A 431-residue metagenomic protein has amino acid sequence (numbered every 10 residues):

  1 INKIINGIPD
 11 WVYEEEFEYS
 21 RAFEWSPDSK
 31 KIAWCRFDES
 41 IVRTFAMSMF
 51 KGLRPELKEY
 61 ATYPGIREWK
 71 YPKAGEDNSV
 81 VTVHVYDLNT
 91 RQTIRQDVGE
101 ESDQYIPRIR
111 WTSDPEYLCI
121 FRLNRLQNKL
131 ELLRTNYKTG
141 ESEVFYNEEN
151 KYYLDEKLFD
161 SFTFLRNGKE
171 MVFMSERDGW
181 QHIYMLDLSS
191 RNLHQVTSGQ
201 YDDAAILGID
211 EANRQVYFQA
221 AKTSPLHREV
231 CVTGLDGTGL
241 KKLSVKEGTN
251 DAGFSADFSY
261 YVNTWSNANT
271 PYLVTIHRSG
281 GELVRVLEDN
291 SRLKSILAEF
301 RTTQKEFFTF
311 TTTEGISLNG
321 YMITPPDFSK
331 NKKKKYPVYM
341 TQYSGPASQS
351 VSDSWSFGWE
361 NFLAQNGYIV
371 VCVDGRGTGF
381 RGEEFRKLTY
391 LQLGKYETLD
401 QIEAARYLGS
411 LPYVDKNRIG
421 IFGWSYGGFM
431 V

Functional and structural regions predicted by a protein language model:
I1-F23, K31-R95, G280-S295, S350-W359: Predominantly five- to eight-bladed beta-propeller fold
I1-N2, I94-D97, S142-E149, H194-S198 (+2 more regions): Beta-propeller fold detector
N2-Y19, E101-I106, K151-F159, Q200-I206 (+2 more regions): Short glycine-/Asp-/Thr-/Trp-enriched loop segments that recur within the blades of beta-propeller repeat domains
Y19-R21, S79, Y105-P107, N128 (+6 more regions): Beta-rich catalytic cores
R21-E24, A33-E39, K73-D77, R110-S113 (+9 more regions): Beta-strand C-termini and the immediately following turn/loop, strongest in propeller blades
T82-H84, E131-L133, H182-Y184, E229-C231 (+1 more regions): A short loop-to-beta-strand structural motif that recurs across blades of beta-propeller domains
D87-R91, Y137-G140, D187-R191, G234-T238 (+1 more regions): Short loop/turn segments that connect beta-strands within beta-propeller blades
P115, K242, T249-V431: Serine-hydrolase catalytic core recognition
